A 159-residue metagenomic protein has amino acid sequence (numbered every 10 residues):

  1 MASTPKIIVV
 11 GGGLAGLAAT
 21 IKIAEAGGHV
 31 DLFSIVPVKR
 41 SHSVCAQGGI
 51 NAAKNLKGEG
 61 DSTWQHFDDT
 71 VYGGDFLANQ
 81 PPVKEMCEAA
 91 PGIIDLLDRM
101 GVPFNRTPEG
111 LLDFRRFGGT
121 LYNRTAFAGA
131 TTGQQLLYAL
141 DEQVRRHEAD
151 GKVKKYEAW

Functional and structural regions predicted by a protein language model:
M1-P5: A short, basic/flexible loop-to-alpha-helix module at the beginning of a structural domain
K6-L32: N-terminal Rossmann-like FAD-binding beta1-loop-alpha1 element of flavoenzymes
I35-W159: Conserved N-terminal/central alpha/beta ligand/cofactor-binding core
